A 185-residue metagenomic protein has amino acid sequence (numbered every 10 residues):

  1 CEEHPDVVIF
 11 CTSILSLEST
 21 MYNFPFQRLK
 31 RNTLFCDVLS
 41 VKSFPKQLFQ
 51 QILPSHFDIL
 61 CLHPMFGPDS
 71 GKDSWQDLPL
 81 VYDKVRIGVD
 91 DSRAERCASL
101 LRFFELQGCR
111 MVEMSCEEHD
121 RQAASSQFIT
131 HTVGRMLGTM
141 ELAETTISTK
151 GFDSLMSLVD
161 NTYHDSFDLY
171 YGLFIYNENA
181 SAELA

Functional and structural regions predicted by a protein language model:
C1-E2, G67-S70, E118-Q122: A short acidic, often aromatic-flanked loop/helix-cap motif at beta-alpha or helix-coil junctions that lines enzyme
C1-I52: Rossmann-fold NAD(P) dinucleotide-binding segment
S19-T20, I87-E95, L137-S148: Short, basic, helix/turn surface patches
V41-R110: Rossmann-fold dinucleotide-binding core
K42, H63-F66, E117-E118, V159-Y163 (+1 more regions): Glycine-rich beta-alpha junction loops
L106-I129: Conserved Rossmann-fold dehydrogenase catalytic segment
Q122, S126-V159: Flexible helical/loop "lid" subdomain adjacent to adenine-nucleotide binding pockets
T145-A185: Interdomain hinge/lid region at the active-site interface of Rossmann-like NAD(P)-dependent oxidoreductases
